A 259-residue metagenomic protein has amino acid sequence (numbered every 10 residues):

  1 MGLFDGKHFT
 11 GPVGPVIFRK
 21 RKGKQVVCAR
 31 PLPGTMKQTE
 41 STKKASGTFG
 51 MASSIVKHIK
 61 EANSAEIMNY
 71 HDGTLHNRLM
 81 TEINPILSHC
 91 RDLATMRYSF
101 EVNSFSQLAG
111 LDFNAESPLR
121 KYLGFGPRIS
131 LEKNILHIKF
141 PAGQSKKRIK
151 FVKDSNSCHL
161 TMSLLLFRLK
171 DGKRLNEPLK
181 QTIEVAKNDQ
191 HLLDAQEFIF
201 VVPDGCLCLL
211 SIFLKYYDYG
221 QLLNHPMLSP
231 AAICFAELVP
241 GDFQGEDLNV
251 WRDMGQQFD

Functional and structural regions predicted by a protein language model:
M1-S117, Q257-F258: Long, polar/Ser/Thr-enriched low-complexity segments that form simple helices or flexible linkers at protein ends
K7, P12, R21, G143 (+3 more regions): Generic signature of intrinsically disordered, low-complexity segments enriched in small/polar residues
L87-L238: Charged linear interaction tracts used for macromolecular binding and regulation
Q244-D259: Compositionally biased low-complexity segments at domain edges in trafficked proteins and select soluble regulators
